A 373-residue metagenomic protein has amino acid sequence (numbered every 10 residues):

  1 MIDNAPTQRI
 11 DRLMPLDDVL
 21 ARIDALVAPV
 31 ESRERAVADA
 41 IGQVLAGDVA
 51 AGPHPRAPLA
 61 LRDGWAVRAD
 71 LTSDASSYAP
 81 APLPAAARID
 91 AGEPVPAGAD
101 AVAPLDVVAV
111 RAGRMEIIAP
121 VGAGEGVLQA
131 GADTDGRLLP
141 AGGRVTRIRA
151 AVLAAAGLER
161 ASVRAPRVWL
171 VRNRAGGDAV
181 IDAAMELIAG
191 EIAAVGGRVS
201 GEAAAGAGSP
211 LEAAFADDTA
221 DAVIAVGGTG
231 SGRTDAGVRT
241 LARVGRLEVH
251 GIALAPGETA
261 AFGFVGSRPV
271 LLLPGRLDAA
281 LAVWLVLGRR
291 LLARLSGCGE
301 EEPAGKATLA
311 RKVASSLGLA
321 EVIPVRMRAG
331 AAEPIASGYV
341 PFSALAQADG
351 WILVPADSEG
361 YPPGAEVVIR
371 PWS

Functional and structural regions predicted by a protein language model:
M1-D74, C298-L317, V322: Short, low-complexity N-terminal leaders and the immediately following helix N-cap/first helix
M1-L16, A161-L273, L277-V283, R294: Helix-rich terminal scaffold detector
I2-R9, P53, D63-A205, A332 (+2 more regions): Short, glycine/charged-enriched hinge/interface segments at domain edges or termini
I23, G92, D135-R137, I192 (+5 more regions): Buried hydrophobic positions in well-ordered alpha/beta secondary-structure cores of metabolic enzymes
D24-E31, D48, A69, G157 (+7 more regions): Structural signal for hydrophobic packing residues in well-ordered secondary-structure cores of soluble enzyme domains
R33, V37-D39, A50, A60 (+1 more regions): Flexible glycine/proline-rich
R56-A57, A79, A85, A91 (+5 more regions): Short, conserved secondary-structure segments in the cores of folded domains
P58-A60, S73, A81, V95 (+12 more regions): Solvent-exposed alpha-helices and their adjacent loops that cap or buttress functional pockets in soluble metabolic
